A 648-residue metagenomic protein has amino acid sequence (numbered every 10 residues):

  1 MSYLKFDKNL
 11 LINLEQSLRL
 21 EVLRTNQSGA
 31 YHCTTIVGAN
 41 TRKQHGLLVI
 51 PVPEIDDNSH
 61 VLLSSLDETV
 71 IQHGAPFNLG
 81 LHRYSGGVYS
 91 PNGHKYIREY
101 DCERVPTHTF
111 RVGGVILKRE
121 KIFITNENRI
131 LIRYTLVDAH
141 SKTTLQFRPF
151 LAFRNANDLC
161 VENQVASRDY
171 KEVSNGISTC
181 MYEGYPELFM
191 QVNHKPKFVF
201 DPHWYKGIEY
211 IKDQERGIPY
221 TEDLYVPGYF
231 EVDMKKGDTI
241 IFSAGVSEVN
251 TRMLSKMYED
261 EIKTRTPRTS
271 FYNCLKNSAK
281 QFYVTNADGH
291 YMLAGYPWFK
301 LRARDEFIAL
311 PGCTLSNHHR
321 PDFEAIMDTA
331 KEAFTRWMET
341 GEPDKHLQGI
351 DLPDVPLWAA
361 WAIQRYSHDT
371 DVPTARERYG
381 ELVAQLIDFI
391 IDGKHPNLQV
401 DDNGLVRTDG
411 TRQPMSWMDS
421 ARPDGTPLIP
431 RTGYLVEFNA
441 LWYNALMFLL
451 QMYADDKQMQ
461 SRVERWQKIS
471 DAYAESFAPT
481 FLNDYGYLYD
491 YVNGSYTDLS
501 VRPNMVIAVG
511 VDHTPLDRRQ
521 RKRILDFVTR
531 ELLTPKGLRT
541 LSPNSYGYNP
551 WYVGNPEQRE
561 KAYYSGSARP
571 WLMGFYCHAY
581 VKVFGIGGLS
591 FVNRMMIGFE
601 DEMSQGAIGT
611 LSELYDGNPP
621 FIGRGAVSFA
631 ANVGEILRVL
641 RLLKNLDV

Functional and structural regions predicted by a protein language model:
M1-P267, P297, H319, K331-E332 (+2 more regions): Terminal accessory carbohydrate-recognition/targeting modules of carbohydrate-active enzymes
S2-H82, F189, Y220-T221, M418-T432 (+5 more regions): Aromatic (Trp/Tyr) and acidic
D138-A139, C160-N163, E172, M234-K236 (+9 more regions): Aromatic-rich carbohydrate-recognition surfaces in CAZymes
P196-V199, G207-K212, G217, E231 (+7 more regions): Extended glycan-interaction surfaces of carbohydrate-active proteins
R252, Y366-R378, F448-R465, P515 (+2 more regions): Inter-helical turn/loop segments and adjacent helix faces that build the functional surface of alpha-helical bundle
F323, V463, S470, R521 (+1 more regions): Solenoid-repeat scaffolds in large eukaryotic assemblies
V383-L386, V463-A478, M595-F599: Short amphipathic alpha-helical coiled-coil/interface segments
Y434-Y453, W466-D471: Aromatic- and glycine-enriched pocket-lining scaffold segments that form the walls of small-molecule binding clefts
